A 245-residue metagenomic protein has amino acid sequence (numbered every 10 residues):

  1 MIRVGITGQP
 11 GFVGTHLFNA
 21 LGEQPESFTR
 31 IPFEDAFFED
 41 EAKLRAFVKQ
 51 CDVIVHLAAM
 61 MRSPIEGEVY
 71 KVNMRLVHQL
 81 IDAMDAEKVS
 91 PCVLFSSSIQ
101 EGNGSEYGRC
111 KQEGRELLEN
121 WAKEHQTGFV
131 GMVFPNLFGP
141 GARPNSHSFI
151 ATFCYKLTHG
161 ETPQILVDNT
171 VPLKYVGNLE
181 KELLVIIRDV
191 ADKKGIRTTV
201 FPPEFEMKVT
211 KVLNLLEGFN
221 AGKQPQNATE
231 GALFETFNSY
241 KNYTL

Functional and structural regions predicted by a protein language model:
I2-E23: N-terminal Rossmann NAD(P)H-binding glycine-rich loop of SDR-like oxidoreductase domains
T7, I54-A58, V93-S98, M132-F134: SDR active-site strand-loop-helix element
T7, Y70-K71, G104-Q112, R143-H147 (+1 more regions): Short-chain dehydrogenase/reductase
T29, E116-G141, Y155, E161-P172 (+1 more regions): Conserved beta-loop-beta element that borders a ligand/cofactor-binding pocket
F38-R75, Q79, A83-E87, Q100-G104: NAD(P)H-binding glycine-rich loop region in Rossmannoid oxidoreductase-like domains and their noncatalytic homologs
R75-E116, N120-H125, F129-V130: Conserved Rossmann-fold NAD(P)-dependent oxidoreductase catalytic core, especially the SDR/UDP-sugar
G131, R143, H147-I150, V167-E180 (+1 more regions): Conserved loop-to-helix N-cap of the C-terminal "lid" that shapes the substrate pocket in Rossmann-like
N178-L245: Mid/C-terminal beta-alpha module of Rossmann-like enzyme folds, strongest in SDR-family dehydrogenases/epimerases
